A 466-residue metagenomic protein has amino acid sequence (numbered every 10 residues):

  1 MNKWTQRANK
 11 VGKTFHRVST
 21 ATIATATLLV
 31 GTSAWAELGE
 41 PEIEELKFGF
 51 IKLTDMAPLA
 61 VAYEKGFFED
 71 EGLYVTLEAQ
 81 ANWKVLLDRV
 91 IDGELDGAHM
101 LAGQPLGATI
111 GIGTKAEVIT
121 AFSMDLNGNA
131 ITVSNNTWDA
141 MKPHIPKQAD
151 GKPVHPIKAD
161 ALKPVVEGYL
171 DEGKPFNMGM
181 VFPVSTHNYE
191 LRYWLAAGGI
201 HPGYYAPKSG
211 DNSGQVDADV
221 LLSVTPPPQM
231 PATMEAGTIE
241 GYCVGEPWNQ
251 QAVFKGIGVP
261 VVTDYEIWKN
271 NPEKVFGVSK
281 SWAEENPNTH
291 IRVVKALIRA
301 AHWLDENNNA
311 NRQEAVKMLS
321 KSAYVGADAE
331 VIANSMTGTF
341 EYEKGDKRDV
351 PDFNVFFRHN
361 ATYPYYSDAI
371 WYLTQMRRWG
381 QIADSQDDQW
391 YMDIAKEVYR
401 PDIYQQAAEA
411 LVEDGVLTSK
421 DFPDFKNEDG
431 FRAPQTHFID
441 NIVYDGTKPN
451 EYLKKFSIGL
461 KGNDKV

Functional and structural regions predicted by a protein language model:
W4-T22: Bacterial N-terminal signal peptides that target proteins for export
I23-L28: Hydrophobic helical h-region of N-terminal Sec-dependent signal peptides in bacterial secretory/periplasmic proteins
G31-S33: N-terminal signal peptide c-region/cleavage motif recognized by signal peptidases
E37-D217, L221-S223, T233-A236, E240-N270: Short, glycine-/small- and polar/acidic-enriched structural segments that line small-molecule recognition paths
L53, Q80-K84, H99, F182-S185 (+4 more regions): Soluble non-cytosolic domains of exported or imported proteins
I131-T132, V275-V278, W282-E284: Short glycine- and hydrophobic/aromatic-rich loop-to-beta-strand nucleating segment in the catalytic cores
E284-D402: Secondary-structure end/capping motifs
I370-V466: Conserved C-terminal helix/tail region of periplasmic/extracytoplasmic solute-binding proteins
